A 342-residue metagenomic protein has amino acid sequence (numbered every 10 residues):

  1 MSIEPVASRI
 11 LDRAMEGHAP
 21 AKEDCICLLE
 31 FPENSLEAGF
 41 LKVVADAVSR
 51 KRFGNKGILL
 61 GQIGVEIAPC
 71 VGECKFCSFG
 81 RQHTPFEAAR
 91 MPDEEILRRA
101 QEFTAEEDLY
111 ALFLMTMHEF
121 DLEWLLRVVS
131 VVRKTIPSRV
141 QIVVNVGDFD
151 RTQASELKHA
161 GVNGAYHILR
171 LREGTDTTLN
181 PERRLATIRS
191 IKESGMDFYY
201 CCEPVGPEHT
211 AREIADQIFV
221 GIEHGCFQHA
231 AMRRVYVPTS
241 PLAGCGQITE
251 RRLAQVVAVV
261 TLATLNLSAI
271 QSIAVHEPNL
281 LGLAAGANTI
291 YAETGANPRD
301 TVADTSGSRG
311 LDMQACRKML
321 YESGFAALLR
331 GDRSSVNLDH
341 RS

Functional and structural regions predicted by a protein language model:
M1-E33, I222-S342: Auxiliary Fe-S-binding modules of radical SAM enzymes
S2, M91-P92, F120, W124 (+4 more regions): Alpha-helix N-cap and loop-to-helix initiation/capping positions
F40-H83, M91-M115: N-terminal pre-triad scaffold of radical SAM enzymes
D46, L97-Q101, L125-S130, A154 (+6 more regions): Generic structural signal for well-ordered alpha-helices, preferentially at hydrophobic/aromatic core positions
N55-F86, V128-R133, R189, E193-C201 (+1 more regions): N-terminal small/glycine-rich loop or linker at the start of catalytic domains across soluble metabolic enzymes
R81-R98, E102-I188, D197-P204, F227-A230: Core AdoMet radical
A111-L114, N180-L242, V257-Q271: Conserved C-terminal portion of the radical SAM core fold that forms the substrate/S-adenosylmethionine-binding
D150-L157, P207-G221, V275-A285: Catalytic cores of alpha/beta
